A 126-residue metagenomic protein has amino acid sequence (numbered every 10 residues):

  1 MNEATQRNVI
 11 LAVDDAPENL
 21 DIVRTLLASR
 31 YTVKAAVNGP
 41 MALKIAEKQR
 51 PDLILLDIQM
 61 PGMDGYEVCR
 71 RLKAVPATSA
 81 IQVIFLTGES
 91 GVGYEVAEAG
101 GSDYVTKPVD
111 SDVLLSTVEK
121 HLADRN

Functional and structural regions predicted by a protein language model:
M1-V9, D15, D112-N126: Non-catalytic signal-transmission and effector/linker regions of two-component phosphorelay proteins
Q6-E18, V23-R24, I54: Conserved acidic segment of CheY-like receiver
A35-L53: Acidic, metal-coordinating helix/loop segments flanking the phosphotransfer/catalytic sites of two-component signaling
N38-M41, D64-R70: Acidic catalytic/metal-coordinating carboxylates
R50-D52, P76-Q82: His-Asp phosphorelay/catalytic-motif detector in bacterial-type signaling
D57, T87: Active-site residues of response regulator receiver
M60: Receiver (REC) domain active-site loop signature in two-component systems and cognate sites in sensor histidine kinases
E67, E89-T106, S116, K120: Alpha4 helix (beta4-alpha4-beta5 surface) of REC/receiver domains from two-component response regulators
